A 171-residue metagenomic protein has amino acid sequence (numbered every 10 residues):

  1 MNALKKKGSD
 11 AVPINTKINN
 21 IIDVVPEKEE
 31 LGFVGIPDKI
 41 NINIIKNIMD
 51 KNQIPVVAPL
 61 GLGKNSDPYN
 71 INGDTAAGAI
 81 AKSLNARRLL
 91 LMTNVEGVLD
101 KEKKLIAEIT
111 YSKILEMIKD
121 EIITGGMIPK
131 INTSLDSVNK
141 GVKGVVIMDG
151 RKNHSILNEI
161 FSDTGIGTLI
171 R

Functional and structural regions predicted by a protein language model:
M1-R151, N158, T164: Nucleotide/pyrophosphate-binding catalytic subdomain
F161-R171: Active-site loop ensemble at the mouth of alpha/beta enzyme cores that anchors a bound cofactor
